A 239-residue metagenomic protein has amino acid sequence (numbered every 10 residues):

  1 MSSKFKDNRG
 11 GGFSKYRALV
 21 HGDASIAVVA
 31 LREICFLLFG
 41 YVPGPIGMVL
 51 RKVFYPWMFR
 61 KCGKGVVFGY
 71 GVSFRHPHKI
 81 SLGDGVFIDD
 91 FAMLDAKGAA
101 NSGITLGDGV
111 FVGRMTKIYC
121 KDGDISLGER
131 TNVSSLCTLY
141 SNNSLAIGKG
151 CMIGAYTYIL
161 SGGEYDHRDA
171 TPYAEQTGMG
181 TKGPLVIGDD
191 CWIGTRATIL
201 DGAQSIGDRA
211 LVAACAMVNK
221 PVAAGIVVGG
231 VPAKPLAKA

Functional and structural regions predicted by a protein language model:
M1-G65, G150, Y156-T157, G162-T181 (+4 more regions): Terminal amphipathic alpha-helical/low-complexity segments used for targeting or macromolecular assembly
S73-L82, F87-I206, V231-P232, A239: Flexible, glycine/small-residue-enriched loop-and-beta-strand segment within the central core of proteins
I125, L145, A216, A224-I226 (+1 more regions): Glycine-centered loop/turn positions within well-structured domains that cap or flank conserved ligand/cofactor-binding
T198, M217-N219, P235: Generic hydrophobic alpha-helical segments
A203-G229: C-terminal/domain-terminus segments
